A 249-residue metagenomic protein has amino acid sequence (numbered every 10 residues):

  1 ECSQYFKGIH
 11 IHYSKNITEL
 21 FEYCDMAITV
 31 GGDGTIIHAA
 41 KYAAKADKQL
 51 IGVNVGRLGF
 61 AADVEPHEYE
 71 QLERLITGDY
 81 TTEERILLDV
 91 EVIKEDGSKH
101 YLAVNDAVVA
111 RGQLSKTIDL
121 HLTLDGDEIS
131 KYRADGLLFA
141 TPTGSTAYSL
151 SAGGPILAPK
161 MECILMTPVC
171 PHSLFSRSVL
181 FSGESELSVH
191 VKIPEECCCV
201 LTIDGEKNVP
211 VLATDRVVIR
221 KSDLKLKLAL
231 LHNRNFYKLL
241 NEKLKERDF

Functional and structural regions predicted by a protein language model:
E1-M26, V30, H38, P66-E83 (+1 more regions): ATP/NTP phosphate-donor binding region
I28, G32, N54, A107 (+1 more regions): A residue-level signal for conserved active-site and pocket-lining positions in enzyme catalytic cores
D33-T35, L58, T143-S145: Short glycine-rich anion-binding loops that position phosphate/pyrophosphate groups of nucleotides and phosphorylated
D47-Q49: Proline-centered loop/turn at the N-terminus of a beta-strand
L58-D135: Catalytic core of DAGKc-family lipid kinases
V109, D125-E128, R177-F249: ATP/nucleoside-binding phosphotransfer catalytic cores, i.e., glycine-rich phosphate-binding loops
K131-A134, F139-F175: Gly/Ser/Thr-rich active-site loops/lids in small-molecule metabolic enzymes that frequently grip phosphoryl groups
